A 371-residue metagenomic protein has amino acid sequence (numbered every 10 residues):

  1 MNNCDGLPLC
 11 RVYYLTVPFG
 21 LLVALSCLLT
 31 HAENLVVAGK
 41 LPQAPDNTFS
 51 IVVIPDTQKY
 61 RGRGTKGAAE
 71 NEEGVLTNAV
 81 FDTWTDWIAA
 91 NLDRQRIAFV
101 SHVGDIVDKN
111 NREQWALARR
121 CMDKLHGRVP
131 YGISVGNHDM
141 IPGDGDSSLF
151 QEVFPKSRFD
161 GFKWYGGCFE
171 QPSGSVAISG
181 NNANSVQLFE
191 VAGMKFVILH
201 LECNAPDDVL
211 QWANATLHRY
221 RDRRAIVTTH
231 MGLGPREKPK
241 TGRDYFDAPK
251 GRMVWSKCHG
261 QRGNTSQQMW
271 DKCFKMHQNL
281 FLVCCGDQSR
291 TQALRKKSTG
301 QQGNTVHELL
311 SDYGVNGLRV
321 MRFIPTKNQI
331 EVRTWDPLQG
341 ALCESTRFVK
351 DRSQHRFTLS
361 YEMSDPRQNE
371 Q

Functional and structural regions predicted by a protein language model:
M1-Y13: N-terminal secretory signal peptides that target proteins for export/translocation
T16-C27: Bacterial N-terminal signal peptides
E33-E113, Y245-A248: N-terminal active-site segment of His-dependent metallophosphoesterases
G39, G64, A69-E72, N111-Q211 (+4 more regions): Extended active-site neighborhood of metal-dependent phosphoesterases/phosphodiesterases
S50-P55, A98-V103, V107-D108, P130-V135 (+10 more regions): Structural recognition of the beta-strand scaffold that forms the well-ordered cores of secreted hydrolase catalytic
I51, K59-T65, D207-V209, G317 (+1 more regions): Short, solvent-exposed loop/turn elements at domain surfaces
W84-F99, G127, I178-A183, L188-S298: His/acidic metal-ligating clusters that form di-metal
R290-E370: Binuclear metal-dependent phosphoesterase catalytic core
